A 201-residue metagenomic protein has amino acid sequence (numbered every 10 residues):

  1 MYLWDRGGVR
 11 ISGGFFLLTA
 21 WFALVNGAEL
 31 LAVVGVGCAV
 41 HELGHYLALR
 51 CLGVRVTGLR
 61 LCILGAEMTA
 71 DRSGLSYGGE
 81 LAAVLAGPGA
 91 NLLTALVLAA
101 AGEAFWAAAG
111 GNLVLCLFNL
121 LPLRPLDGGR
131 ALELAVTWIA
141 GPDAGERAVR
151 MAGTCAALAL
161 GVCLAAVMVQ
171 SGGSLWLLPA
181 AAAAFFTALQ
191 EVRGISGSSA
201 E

Functional and structural regions predicted by a protein language model:
M1-E201: Hydrophobic transmembrane alpha-helices and their immediate loop junctions in multi-pass integral membrane proteins
